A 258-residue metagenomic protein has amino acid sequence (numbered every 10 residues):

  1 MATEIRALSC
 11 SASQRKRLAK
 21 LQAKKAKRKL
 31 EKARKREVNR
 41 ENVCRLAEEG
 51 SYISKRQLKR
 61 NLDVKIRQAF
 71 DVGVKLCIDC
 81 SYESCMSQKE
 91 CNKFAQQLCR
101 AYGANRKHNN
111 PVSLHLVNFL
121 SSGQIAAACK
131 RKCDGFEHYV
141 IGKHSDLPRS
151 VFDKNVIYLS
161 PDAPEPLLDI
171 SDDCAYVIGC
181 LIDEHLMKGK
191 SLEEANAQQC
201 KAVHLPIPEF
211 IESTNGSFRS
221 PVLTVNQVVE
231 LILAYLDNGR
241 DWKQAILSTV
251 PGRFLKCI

Functional and structural regions predicted by a protein language model:
M1-A7, Q68: Phosphorylation-prone, low-complexity intrinsically disordered regions
C10-E165: RNA substrate-binding interface of SAM-dependent RNA methyltransferases
A33, E37, V64, K89-K93 (+9 more regions): Generic detector of ordered, mature protein regions
Q68-D71, R106-H108, S150-F152, L168-S171 (+3 more regions): Intrinsically disordered, low-complexity regulatory regions enriched in Ser/Pro/Gly/Thr and acidic residues
C85-S87, S122-Q124, E165-L168, E184-M187 (+2 more regions): Eukaryotic short linear interaction motifs
K154-V156, D172-A175: Short, surface-exposed beta-edge/turn micro-motifs
P164-S171, V177: Active-site/ligand-binding-proximal alpha/beta "capping" segment
D173-I258: C-terminal folded domains that constitute the principal catalytic or ligand-binding module of multi-domain proteins
